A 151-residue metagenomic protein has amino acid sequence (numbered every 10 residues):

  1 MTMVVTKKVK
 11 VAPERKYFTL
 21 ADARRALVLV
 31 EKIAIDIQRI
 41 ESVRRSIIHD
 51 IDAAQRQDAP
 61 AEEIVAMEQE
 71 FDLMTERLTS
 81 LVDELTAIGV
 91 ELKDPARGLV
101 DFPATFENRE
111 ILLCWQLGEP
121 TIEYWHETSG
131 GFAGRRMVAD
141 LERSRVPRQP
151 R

Functional and structural regions predicted by a protein language model:
M1-A54: Long, hydrophobic N-terminal alpha-helical segment
T2, M67, A96-L99: Short secondary-structure boundary micro-motifs
K8, S80-D83: Metal- and O2-centered redox machinery and metal/ROS homeostasis
V9, E76, R97-L99: Residue-level detector of functional hotspots within protein domains
K16-Y17, T79, E107: A generic "functional-site adjacency" signal
Q38-E41, R45-I48, V82-A96: Long, hydrophobic, amphipathic alpha-helical segments used as structural scaffolds
R44-T75, T79: Structured domain cores in non-transmembrane regions
A87-R151: Glycine-rich, aromatic-bearing surface loops/beta-hairpins
